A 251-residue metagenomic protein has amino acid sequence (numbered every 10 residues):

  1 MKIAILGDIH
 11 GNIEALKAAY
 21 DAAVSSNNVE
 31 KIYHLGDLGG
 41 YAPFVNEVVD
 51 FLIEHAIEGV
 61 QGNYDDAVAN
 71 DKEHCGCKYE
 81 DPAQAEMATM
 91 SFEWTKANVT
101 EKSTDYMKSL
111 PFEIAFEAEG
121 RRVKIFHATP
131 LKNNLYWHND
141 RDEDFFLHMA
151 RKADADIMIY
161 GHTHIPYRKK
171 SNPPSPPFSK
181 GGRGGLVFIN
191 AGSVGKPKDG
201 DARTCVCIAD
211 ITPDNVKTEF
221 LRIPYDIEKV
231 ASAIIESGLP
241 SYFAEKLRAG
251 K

Functional and structural regions predicted by a protein language model:
K2-A97, T104: Core catalytic region of metal-dependent phosphoesterases/phosphodiesterases, especially metallo-beta-lactamase-like
K2-H10, R122-P130, F188-G192: Active-site-proximal beta-strand elements of phosphoester/diester hydrolases
H10-A15, G40-P43, Y64-A69, I157-S171 (+1 more regions): Active-site environment of divalent metal-dependent phosphoester hydrolases
Y79-E86, G120-A153: Active-site-proximal segments of metal-dependent phosphoesterases and phosphodiesterases across multiple
V99, Y106-S109, E117, V123: His/Asp/Glu-rich metal-coordinating catalytic cores of metallo-dependent phosphodiesterases/hydrolases acting on
F112-G120, K169-N172: Short acidic-hydrophobic surface loop/beta-edge motif
D140-S171, L186-I189: Anionic-ligand binding region
K170-P173, P177, G185-K251: Acidic, His/Gly-rich catalytic cores of divalent-metal-dependent hydrolytic chemistry
